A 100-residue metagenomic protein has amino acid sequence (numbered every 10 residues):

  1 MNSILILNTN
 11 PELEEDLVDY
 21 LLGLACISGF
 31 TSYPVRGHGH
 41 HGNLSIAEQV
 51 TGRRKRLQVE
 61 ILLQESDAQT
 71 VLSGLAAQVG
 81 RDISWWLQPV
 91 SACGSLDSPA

Functional and structural regions predicted by a protein language model:
M1-A100: Positively charged, small/polar-rich N-terminal and surface patches that mediate targeting and assembly and bind
